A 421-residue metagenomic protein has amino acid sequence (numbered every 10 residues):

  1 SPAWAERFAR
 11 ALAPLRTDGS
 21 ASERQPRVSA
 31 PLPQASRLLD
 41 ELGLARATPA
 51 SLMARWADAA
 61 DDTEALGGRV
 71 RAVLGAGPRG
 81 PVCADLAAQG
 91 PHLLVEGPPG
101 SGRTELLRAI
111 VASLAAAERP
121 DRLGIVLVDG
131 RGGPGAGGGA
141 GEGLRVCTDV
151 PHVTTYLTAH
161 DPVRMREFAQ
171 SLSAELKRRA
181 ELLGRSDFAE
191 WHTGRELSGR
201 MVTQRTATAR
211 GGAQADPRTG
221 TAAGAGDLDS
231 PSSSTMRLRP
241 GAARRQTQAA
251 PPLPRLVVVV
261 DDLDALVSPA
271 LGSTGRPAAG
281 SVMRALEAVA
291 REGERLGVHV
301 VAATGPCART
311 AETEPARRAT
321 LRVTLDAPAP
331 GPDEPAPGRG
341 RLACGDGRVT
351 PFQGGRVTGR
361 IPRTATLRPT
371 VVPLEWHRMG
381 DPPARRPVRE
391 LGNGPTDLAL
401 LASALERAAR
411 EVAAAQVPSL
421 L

Functional and structural regions predicted by a protein language model:
S1-A87, H152-T154, L238, A302-A303 (+1 more regions): Phosphate-binding and hydrolysis-coupling loops of NTP-dependent motor/remodeling domains
S1-P2, E64-T320, L421: P-loop NTPase catalytic phosphate-binding loop
